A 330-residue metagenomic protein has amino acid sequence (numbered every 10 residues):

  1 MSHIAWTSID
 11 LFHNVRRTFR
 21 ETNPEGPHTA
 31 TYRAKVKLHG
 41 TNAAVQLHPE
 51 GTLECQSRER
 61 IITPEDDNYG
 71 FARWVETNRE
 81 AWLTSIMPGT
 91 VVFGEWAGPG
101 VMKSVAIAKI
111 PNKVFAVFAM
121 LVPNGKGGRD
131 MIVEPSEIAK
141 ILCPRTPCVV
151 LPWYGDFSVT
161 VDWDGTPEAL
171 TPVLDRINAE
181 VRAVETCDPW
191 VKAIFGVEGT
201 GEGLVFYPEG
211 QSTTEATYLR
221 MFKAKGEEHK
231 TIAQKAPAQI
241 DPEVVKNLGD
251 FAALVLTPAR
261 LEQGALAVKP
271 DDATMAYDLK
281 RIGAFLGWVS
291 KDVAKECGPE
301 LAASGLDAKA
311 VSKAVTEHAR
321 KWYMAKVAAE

Functional and structural regions predicted by a protein language model:
M1-E330: Core nucleotide-handling region used for phosphoryl-transfer chemistry
